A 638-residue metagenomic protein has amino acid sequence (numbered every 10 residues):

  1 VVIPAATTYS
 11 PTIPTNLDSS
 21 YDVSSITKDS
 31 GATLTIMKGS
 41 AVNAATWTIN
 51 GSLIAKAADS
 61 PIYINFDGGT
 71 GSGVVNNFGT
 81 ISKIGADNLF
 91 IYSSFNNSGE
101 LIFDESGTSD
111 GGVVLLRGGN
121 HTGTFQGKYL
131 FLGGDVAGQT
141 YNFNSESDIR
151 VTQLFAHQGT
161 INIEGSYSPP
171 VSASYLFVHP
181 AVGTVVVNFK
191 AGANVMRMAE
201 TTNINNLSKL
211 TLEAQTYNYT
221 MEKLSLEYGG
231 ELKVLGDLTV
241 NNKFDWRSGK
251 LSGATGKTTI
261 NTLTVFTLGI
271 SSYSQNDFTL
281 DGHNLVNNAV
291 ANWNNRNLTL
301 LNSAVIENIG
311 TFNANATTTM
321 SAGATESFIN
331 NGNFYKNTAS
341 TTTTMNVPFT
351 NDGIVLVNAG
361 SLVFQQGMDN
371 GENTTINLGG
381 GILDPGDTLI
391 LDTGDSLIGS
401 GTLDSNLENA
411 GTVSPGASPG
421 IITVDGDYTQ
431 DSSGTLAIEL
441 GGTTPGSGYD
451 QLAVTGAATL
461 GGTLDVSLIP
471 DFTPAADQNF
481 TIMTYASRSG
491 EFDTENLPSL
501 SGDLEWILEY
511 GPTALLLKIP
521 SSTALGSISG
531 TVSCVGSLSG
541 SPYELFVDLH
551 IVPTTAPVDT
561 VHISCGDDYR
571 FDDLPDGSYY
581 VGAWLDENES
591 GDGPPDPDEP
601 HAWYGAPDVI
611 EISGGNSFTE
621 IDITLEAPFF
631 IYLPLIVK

Functional and structural regions predicted by a protein language model:
V2, F131-G134, E146-S166, S172-L212 (+5 more regions): Extracellular/surface-exposed low-complexity segments
A6, D18, G31, G39 (+35 more regions): Tight coil/turn sites that cap or link beta-strands
T258-T259, V265-A304, T393-Q478, S521-S522: Extracellular beta-strand/loop-rich repeat segments of large surface/secreted proteins
G526-G536, I623: A short, amphipathic beta-strand motif
Y543-V561: Short amphipathic beta-strand segments in non-cytosolic proteins
G566-D573: Short, surface-exposed beta-strand/beta-hairpin micro-motifs centered on an aromatic residue
G577-N588: A short, solvent-exposed beta-strand micro-motif common in secreted/extracellular proteins
D586-D622, E626-P628: Structured interaction patches on ligand/partner-binding surfaces of diverse proteins
